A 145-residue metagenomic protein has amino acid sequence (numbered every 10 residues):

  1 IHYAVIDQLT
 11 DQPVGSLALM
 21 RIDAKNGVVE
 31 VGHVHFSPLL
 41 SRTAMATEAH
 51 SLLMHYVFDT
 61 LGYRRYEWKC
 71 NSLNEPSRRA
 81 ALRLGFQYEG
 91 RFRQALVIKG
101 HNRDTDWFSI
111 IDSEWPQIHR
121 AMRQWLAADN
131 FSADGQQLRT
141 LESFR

Functional and structural regions predicted by a protein language model:
I1-A4: A short helix-loop-beta-strand connector motif used in the catalytic cores of GNAT acetyltransferases and, in some
L9-R145: Acyl-donor (CoA/ACP) binding surface of acyl/acetyltransferases
